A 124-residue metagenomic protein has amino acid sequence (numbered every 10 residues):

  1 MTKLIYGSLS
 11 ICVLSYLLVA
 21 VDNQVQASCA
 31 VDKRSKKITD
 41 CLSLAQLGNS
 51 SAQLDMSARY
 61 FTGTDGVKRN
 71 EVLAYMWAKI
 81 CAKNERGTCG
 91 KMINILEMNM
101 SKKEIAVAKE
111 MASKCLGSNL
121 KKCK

Functional and structural regions predicted by a protein language model:
M1-S10: Bacterial N-terminal signal peptides that target proteins for export
S15-Q24: C-terminal segment of classical bacterial N-terminal signal peptides
V31-D32, Q46, F61-R69, K83 (+1 more regions): Short coil/turn and helix-start
V31-T39, K68-M76, V107: Structural signature of tandem alpha-helical TPR/SEL1-like repeats, specifically the intra-repeat loop/turn
R34, K91-K124: Terminal, low-structured helical/coil segments at or just beyond the last alpha-helical repeat
C41, Q46-S50, Y60-T64, A78 (+2 more regions): Short helix-capping/linker turns of helical repeat alpha-solenoids
A52, V67, C89-K91: TPR alpha-solenoid repeat register
D55-G63, M92-E97: Hydrophobic face of amphipathic alpha-helices that form TPR/SEL1-like repeat modules and related alpha-solenoid
